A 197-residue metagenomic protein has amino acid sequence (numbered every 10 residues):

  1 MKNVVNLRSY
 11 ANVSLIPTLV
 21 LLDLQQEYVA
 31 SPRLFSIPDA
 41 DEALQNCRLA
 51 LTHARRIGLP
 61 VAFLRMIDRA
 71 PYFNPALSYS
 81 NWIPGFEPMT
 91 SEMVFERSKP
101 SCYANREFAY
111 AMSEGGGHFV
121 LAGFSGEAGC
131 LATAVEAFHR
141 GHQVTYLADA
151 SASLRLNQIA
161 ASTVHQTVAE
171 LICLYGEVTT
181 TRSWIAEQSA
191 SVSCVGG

Functional and structural regions predicted by a protein language model:
M1-T18, Y72-G197: Active-site-adjacent betaalpha module
L15, R33-V61: A short alpha/beta connector and helix-capping loop motif
L21-L22, L59-M66, L147: Short beta-strand segments at enzyme active-site cores
Q25-S31: Short acidic, Gly/Ser-rich segments with clustered Asp/Glu that frequently serve as metal-coordination loops in enzyme
E27, R69, S153: Active-site loop signature of alpha/beta-hydrolase-fold enzymes
S31-P32, D41, A50, A54 (+3 more regions): Long hydrophobic alpha-helices with heptad-repeat/coiled-coil character
F35, D68-A70: Glycine-rich, proline-tolerant flexible connector loops at the mouths of alpha/beta enzymes
